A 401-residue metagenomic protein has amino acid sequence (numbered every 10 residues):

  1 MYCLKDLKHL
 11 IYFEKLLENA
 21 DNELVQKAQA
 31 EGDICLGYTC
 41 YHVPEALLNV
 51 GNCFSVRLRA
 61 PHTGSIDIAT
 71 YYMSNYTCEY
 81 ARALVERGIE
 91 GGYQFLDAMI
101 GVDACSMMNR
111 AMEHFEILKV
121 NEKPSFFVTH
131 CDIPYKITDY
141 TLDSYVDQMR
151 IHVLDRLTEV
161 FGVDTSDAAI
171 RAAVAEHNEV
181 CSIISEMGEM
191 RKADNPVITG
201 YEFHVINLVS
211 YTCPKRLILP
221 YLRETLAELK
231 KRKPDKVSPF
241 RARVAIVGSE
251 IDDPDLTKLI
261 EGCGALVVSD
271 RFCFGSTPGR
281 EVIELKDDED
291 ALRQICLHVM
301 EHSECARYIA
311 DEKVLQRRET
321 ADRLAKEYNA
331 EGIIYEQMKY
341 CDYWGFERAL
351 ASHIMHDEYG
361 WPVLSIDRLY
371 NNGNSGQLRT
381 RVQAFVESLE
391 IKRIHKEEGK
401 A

Functional and structural regions predicted by a protein language model:
M1-I34, V146, D155-V282, A310: A charged, amphipathic alpha-helical module
K8, K15-Q29, G37-A46, S65-A69 (+1 more regions): Metallocofactor- and cofactor-centric catalytic cores in central/energy metabolism, strongly enriched
A30, Y41-H42, L47-R59, G248-K313 (+2 more regions): Redox- and metal-dependent alpha/beta enzyme cores, enriched for Fe-S-associated oxidoreductases and cofactor-handling
R59-S65, T70, I133-P134, R271-S276 (+1 more regions): Short, acidic/turn-prone active-site loops that include or flank metal/cofactor- and phosphate-binding residues
Y72-E90, I309-D322: Glycine-rich, highly charged phosphate/nucleotide-binding loops
A83-R156: Acidic/His-rich segments in extracytoplasmic proteins that coordinate ligands and/or metal ions
R317-A325, A330-G332, E336-D342, E347-A401: TerminUS-proximal long segments
